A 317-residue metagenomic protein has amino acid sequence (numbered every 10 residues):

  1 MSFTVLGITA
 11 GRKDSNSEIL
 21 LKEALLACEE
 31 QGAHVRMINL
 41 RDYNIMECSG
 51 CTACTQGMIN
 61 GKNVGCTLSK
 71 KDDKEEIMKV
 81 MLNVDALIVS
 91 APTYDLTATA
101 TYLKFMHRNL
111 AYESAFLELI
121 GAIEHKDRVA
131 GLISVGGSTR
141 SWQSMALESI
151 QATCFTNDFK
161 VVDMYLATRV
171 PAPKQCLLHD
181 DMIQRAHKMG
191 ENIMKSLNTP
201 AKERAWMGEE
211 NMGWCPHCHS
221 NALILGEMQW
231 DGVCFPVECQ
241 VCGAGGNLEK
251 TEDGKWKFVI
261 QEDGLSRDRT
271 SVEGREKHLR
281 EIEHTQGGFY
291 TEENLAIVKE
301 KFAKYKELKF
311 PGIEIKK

Functional and structural regions predicted by a protein language model:
M1-S90, L96-A100, K104-L110, Q184 (+3 more regions): N-terminal beta1-alpha1-beta2 submodule of the flavodoxin-like/Rossmannoid cofactor-binding fold
H34-M37, F159-A167: Short beta-strand elements in bilobed, periplasmic/extracellular small-molecule ligand-binding domains
S90, A167-T168: Conserved residues at the C-terminal ends of beta-strands
P92, V135-S141, C176-L178: Flexible, glycine/proline-enriched loop segments at strand-loop-helix junctions that form or flank small-ligand binding
A100-T101, F116-M164: Short, glycine-/small-residue-rich phosphate/pyrophosphate-handling segment
M106-N109, E113-L117, S134-G137, C154-V161 (+3 more regions): Short, well-ordered alpha-helical segments in soluble proteins
G121-H125, D181-M182, H187: N-terminal globular core domains of eukaryotic regulatory proteins
V170-K174: A short acidic, helix-capping loop that chelates divalent metal ions and anchors anionic groups
